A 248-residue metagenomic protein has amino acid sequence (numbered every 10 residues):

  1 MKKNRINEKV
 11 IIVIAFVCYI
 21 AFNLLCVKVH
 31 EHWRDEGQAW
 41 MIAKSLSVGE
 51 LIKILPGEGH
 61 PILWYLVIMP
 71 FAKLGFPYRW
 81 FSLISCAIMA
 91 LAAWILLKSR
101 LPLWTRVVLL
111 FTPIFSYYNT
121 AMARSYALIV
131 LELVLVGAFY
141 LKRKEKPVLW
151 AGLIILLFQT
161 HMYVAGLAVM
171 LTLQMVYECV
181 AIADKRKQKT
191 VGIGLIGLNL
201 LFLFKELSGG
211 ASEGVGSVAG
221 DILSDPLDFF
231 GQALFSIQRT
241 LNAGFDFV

Functional and structural regions predicted by a protein language model:
M1-I6: Short, Lys/Arg-rich, polar N-terminal cytosolic tail immediately upstream of the first transmembrane signal-anchor
E8-K9, D35: A generic short-segment signal for beta-strand/edge and adjacent turn/coil regions
F16-W104, L110-S125, I129-V248: Membrane-proximal helix-loop-helix interfaces that form the catalytic/acceptor-binding platform of multi-pass membrane
